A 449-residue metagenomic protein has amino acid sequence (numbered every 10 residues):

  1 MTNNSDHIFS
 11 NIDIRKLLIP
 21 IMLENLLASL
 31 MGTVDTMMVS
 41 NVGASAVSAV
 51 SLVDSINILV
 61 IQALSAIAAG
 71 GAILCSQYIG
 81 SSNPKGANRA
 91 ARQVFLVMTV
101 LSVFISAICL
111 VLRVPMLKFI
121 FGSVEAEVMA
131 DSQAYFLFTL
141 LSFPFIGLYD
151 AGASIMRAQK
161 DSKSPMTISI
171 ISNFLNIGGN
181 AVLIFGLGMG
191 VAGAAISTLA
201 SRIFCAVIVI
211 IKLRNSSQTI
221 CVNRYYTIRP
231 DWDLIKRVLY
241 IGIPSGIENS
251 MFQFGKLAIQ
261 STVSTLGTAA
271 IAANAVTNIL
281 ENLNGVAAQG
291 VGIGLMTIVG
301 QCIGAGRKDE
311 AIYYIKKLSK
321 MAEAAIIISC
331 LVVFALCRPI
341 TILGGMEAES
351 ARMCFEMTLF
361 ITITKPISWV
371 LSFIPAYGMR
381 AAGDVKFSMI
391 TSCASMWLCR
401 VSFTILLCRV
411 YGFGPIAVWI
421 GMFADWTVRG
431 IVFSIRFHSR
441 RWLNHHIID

Functional and structural regions predicted by a protein language model:
M1-I21, C75-S142, G186-I243, V299-K365 (+1 more regions): Short alpha-helical transmembrane segments in multi-pass integral membrane proteins
S5-M37, N41-V42, I58-G70, L74 (+5 more regions): N-terminal transmembrane alpha-helices
K16-D35, F138, S172, S201-C205 (+4 more regions): Transmembrane helical elements of multi-pass membrane transporters/channels
N25-S29, Q62, S102, S106 (+13 more regions): Residue-level hotspots within the lipid-embedded alpha helices of multi-pass solute transporters
L26, L30-S48, L117-A126, V182-M189 (+4 more regions): Helix-terminus/linker motif at the lipid-water interface of multi-pass membrane proteins
A44-S55, S132, F136, A195 (+3 more regions): Small-residue hotspots at the loop-to-helix junctions and early N-terminal turns of transmembrane alpha-helices
V47-A107, I146-P165, I271-C337, W369-C393: Small-residue-rich hydrophobic transmembrane alpha-helices
A68, F138-R157, P165-N173, A194-V209 (+5 more regions): Short runs within selected transmembrane alpha-helices of multi-pass transporters and secretion channels
